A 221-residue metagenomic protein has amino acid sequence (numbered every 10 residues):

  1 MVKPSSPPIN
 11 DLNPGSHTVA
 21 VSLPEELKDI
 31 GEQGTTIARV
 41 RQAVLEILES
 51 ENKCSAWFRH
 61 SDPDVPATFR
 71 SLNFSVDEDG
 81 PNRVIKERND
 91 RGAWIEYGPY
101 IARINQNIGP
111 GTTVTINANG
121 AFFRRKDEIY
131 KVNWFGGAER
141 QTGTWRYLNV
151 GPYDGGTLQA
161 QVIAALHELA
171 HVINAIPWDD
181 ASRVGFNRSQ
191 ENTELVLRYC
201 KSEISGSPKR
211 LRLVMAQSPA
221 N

Functional and structural regions predicted by a protein language model:
M1-V162, V172-N221: Predominantly extracellular/secreted Zn2+-dependent metalloproteases
E168: Walker B catalytic acidic pair
